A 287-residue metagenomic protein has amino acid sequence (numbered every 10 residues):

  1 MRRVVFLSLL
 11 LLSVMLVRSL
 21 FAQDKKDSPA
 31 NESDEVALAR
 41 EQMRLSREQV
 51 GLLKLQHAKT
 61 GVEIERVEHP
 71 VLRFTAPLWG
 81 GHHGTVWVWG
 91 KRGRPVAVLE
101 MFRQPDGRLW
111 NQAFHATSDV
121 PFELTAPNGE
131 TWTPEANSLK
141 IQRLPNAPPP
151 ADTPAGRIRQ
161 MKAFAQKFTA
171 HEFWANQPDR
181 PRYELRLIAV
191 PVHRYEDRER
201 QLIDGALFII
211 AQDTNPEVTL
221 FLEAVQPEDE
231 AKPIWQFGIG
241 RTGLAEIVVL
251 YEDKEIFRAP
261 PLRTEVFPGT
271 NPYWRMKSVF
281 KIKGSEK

Functional and structural regions predicted by a protein language model:
M1-L7: Bacterial N-terminal signal peptides that target proteins for export
S8-R18: Bacterial N-terminal signal peptides
R18-D24: Signal peptide processing junction and immediate N-terminal pro/mature segment of secreted/exported proteins
D24-I64, R73-T75, L99-R198, P216-K287: Polybasic, proline/glycine-rich intrinsically disordered low-complexity segments
V71-V88, P95-L99: Post-signal peptide N-terminal segment of secreted/secretory-pathway proteins
W79-G80, R200-L202: Extracellular/periplasmic catalytic domains that process cell-envelope and extracellular macromolecules
G84-R92, I203-T214: Extracellular/lumenal glycan-associated surfaces
